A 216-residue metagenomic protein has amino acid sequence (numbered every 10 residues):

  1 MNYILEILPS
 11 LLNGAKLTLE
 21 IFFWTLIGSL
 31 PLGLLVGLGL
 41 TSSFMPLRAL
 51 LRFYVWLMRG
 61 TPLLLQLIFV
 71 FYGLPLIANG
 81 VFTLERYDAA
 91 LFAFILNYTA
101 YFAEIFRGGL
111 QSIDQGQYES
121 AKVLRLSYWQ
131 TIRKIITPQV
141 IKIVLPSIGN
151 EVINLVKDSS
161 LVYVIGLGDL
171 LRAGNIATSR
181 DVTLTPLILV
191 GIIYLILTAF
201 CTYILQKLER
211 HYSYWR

Functional and structural regions predicted by a protein language model:
M1-R216: Transmembrane alpha-helices and adjacent helix-loop boundaries
